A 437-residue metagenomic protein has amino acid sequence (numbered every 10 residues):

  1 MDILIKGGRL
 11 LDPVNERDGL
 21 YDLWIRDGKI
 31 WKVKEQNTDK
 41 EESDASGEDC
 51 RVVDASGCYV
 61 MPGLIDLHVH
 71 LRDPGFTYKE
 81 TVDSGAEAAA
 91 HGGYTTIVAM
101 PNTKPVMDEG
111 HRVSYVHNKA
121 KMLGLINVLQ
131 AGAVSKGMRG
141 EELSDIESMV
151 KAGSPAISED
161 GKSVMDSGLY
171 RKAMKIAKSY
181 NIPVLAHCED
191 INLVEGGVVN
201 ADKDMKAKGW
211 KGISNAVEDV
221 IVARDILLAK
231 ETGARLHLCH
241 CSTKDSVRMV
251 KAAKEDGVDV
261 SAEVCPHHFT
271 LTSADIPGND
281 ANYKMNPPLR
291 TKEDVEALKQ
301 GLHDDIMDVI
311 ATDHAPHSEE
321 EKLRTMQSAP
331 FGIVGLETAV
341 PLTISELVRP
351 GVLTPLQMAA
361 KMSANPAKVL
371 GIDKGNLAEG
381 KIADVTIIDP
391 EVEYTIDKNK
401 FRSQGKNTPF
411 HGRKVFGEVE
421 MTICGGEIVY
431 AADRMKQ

Functional and structural regions predicted by a protein language model:
M1-S46: N-terminal metal-binding scaffold of metallo-dependent hydrolase/deaminase domains
G8, L23, G28, G57 (+16 more regions): Divalent metal-coordination and catalytic microenvironments
G8, T325-S328, I382-K436: C-terminal cap of metal-dependent C-N hydrolases
D39-V60: Active-site metal-binding motif and surrounding structural segment of the metallo-beta-lactamase
A55-A120: Metal-associated gating/positioning segment near the N- to mid-region
G110-N127, K175-A186, T338, L342: Alpha-helix-loop-beta-strand connector modules within alpha/beta enzyme cores
E141-I310: Histidine/acidic residue-rich metal-binding segments in metalloenzymes
A207-R235, N282, H303-I310, A315-P390: His/Asp/Glu-enriched, well-ordered alpha-helical/loop segment that forms or immediately abuts the divalent-metal
